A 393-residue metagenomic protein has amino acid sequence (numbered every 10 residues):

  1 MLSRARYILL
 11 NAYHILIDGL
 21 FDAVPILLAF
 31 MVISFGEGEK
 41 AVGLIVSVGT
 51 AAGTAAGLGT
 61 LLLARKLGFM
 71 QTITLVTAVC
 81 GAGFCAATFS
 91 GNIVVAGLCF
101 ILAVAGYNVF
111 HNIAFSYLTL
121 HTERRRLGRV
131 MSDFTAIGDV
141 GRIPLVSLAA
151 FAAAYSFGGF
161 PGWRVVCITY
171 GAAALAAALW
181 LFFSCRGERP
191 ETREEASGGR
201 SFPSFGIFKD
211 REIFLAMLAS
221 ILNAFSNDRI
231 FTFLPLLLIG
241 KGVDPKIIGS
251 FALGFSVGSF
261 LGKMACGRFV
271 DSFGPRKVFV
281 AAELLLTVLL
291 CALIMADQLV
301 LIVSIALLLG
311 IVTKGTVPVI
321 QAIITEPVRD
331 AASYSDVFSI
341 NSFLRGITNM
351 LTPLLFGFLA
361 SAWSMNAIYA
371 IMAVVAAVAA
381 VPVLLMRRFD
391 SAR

Functional and structural regions predicted by a protein language model:
M1-L2, E188-L215: Juxtamembrane intracellular "pre-TM" segments in multi-pass secondary transporters
V24-P25, E212-L253: Extracytoplasmic gate region of multi-pass secondary transporters
A56-G68, K263-G274, A360: Helix-to-loop junctions at the C-terminal end of transmembrane segments in multipass secondary transporters
Q71-C85, K277-A292: Structural signature of the two symmetry-related core transmembrane helices
F100-G138: Cytoplasmic helix-loop-helix junction between adjacent transmembrane helices in 12-TM secondary transporters
V109-T122, G315-R329: Intracellular juxtamembrane helix-capping segments at the cytosolic ends of symmetry-related transmembrane helices
F134-F183: Helix-loop-helix hairpin linking two adjacent transmembrane segments in secondary transporters
G171-R193, A379-R387: C-terminal membrane-cytosol helix-exit motif in multi-pass small-molecule transporters
